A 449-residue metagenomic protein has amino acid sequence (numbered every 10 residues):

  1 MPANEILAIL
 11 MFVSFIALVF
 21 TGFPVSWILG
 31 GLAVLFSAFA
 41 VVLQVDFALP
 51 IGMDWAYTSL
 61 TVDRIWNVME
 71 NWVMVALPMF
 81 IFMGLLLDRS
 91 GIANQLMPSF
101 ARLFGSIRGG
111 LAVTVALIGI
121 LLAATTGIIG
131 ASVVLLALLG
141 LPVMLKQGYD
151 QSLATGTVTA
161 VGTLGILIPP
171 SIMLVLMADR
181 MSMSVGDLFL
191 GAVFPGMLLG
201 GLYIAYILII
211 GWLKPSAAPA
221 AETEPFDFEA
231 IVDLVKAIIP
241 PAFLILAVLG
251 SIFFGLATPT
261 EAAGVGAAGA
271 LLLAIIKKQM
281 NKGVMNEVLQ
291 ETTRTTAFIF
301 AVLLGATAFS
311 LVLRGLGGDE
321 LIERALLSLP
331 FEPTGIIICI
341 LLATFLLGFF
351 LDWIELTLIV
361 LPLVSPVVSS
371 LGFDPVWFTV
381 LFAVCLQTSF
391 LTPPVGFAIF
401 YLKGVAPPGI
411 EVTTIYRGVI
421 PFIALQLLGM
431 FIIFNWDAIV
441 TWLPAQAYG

Functional and structural regions predicted by a protein language model:
M1-G449: Alpha-helical transmembrane segments of multi-pass membrane transport proteins
